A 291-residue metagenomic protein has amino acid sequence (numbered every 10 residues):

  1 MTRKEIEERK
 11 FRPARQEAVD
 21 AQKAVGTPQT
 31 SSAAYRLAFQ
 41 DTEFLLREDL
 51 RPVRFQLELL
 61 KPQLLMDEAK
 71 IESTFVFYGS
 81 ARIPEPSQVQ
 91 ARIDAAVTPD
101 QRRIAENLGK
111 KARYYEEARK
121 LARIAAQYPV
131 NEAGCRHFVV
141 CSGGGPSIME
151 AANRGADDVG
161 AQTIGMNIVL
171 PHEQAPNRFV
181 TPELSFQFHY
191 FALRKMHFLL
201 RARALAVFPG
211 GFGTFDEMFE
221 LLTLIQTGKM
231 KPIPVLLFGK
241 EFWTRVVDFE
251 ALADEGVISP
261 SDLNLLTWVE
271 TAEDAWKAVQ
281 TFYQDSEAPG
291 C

Functional and structural regions predicted by a protein language model:
T2-R3, K10-D20, Q280-C291: C-terminal amphipathic helix plus adjacent low-complexity, charged tail appended to glycosyltransferase catalytic
K4, Q22-M166: Glycine-rich beta-alpha loop segments
D67-K70, N131-C135, D157, N177-F179 (+3 more regions): Solvent-exposed alpha-helices and their adjacent loops that cap or buttress functional pockets in soluble metabolic
R92-D94, D157-D158, E220-I225, A251-D254 (+1 more regions): Short, solvent-exposed amphipathic alpha-helical segments in soluble enzyme and RNA/protein-processing domains
R136-V139, P232-P234, L263-L266: Residue-level recognition of the N-termini of beta-strands and the immediately preceding loop/turn
C141-F208, F212-G213, F219: Phosphate/pyrophosphate-binding betaalpha-module
G160-E173, F208, L222-V246, P260-S261: Short, acidic/small-residue loops that bind anionic groups at enzyme active sites
L237-C291: C-terminal functional extensions of proteins
